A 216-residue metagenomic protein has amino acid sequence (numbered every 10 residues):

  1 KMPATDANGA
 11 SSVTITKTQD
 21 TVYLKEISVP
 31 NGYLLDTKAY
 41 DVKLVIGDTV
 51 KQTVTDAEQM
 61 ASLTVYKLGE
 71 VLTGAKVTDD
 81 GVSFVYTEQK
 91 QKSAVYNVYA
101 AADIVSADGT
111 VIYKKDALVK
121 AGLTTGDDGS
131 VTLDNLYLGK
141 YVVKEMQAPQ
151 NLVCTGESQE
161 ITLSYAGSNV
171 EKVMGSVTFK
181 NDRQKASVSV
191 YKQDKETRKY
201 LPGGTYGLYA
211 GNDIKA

Functional and structural regions predicted by a protein language model:
K1-A216: Solvent-exposed loop/turn and edge beta-strand elements of beta-rich ligand-binding domains
